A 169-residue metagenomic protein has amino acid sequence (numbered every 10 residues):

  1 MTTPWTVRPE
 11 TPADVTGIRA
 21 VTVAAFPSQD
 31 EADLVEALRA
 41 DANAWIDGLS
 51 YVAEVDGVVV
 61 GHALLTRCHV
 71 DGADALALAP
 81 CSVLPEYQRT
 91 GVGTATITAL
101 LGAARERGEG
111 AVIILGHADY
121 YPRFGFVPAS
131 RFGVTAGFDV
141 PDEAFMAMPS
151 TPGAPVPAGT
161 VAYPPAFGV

Functional and structural regions predicted by a protein language model:
M1-A37, A44-V59, F145, T151-V169: Short amphipathic alpha-helix that is part of the acyltransferase structural core
E36-D41, F132-T135: Short, solvent-exposed loop/turn elements at beta->coil junctions and helix N-caps that rim active or binding pockets
V52, V58-C68, D74-S82: Conserved beta-strand in the GNAT
V83, R89-G102, I114: Conserved acetyl-CoA-binding loop-helix of GNAT-fold acetyltransferases
R89-T90, T94, V140-T151: Accessory recognition modules or surfaces
E106-G110, L115-P141: Conserved active-site alpha-helix within GNAT-family acetyltransferase domains
